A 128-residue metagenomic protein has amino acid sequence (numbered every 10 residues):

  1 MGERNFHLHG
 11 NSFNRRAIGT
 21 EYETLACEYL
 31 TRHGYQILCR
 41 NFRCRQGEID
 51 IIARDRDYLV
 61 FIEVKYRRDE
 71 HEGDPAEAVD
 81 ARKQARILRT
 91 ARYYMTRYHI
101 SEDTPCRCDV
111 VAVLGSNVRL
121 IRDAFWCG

Functional and structural regions predicted by a protein language model:
M1-R40: Acidic-basic catalytic patches of nuclease active cores, encompassing PD-(D/E)XK and other metal-cofactor nuclease
R32, Q36-F61, G128: Active-site metal-binding core of divalent-cation-utilizing nuclease and nuclease-like domains
N41, K65, D109-V111: Solvent-exposed beta-strand sheet faces enriched in polar/charged residues
I49-P75, A81, I87: Conserved catalytic cores of phosphodiester-cleaving nucleases, focusing on short active-site segments
R82-E102: Arginine/glycine-rich "motif VI" loop of SF2 helicases in the C-terminal RecA-like domain
R97-G128: Domain-level recognition of nuclease-like catalytic cores that cleave nucleotide substrates
